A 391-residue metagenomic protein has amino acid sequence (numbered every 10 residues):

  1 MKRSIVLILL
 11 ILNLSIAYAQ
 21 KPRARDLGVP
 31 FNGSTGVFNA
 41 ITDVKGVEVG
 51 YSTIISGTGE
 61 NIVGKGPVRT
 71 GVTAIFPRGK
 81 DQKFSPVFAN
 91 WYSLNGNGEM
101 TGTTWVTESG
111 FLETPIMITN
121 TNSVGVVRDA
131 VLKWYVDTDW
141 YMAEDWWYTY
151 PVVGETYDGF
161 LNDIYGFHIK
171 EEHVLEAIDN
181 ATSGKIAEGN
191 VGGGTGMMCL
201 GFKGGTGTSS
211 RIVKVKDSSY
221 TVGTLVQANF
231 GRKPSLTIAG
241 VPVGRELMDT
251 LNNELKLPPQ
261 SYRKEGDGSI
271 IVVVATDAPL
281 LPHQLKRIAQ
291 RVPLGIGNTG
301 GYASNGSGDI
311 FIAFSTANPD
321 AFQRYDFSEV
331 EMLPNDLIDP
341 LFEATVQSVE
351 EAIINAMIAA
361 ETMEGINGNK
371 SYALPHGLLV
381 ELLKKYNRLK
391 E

Functional and structural regions predicted by a protein language model:
M1-Q20: Bacterial Sec-dependent N-terminal signal peptides
Q20-E391: Alpha/propeptide regions of enzymes that mature by internal proteolysis
